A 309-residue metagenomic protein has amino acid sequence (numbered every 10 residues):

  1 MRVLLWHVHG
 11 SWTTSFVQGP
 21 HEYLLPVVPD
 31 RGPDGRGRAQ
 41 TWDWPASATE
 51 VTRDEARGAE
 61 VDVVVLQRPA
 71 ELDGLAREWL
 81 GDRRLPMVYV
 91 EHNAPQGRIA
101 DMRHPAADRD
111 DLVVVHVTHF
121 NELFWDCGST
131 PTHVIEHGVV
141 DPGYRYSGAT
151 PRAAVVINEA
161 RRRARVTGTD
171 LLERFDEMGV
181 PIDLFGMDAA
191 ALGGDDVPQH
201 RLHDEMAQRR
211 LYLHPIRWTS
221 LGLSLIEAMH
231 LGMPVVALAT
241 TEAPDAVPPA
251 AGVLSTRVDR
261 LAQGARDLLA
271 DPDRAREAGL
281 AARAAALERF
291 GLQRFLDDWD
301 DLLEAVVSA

Functional and structural regions predicted by a protein language model:
A70-A160: Catalytic core of nucleotide-activated saccharide and alditol-phosphate transferases
F124-C127, G138-L202: Conserved catalytic-core segment of nucleotide-activated headgroup transferases in glycan assembly
R145, A239-L254: Short acidic/histidine- and often glycine-rich active-site loop of Leloir-type glycosyltransferases that engages
H203, I226-H230, T241-D245: Short alpha-helical segment that forms part of, or immediately flanks, the ligand-binding pocket in carbohydrate-active
R217: Aromatic "clamp/platform" in nucleotide-sugar-dependent glycosyltransferases that forms part of the donor/acceptor
P234-A237: Short hydrophobic beta-strand element within catalytic cores of glycosyltransferases and related nucleotide-activated
P249-D259, D267-D273: Conserved acidic donor-binding segment of nucleotide-sugar-dependent glycosyltransferases
A270-E304, S308-A309: A charged, aromatic-enriched C-terminal amphipathic alpha-helix characteristic of glycosyltransferases across folds
